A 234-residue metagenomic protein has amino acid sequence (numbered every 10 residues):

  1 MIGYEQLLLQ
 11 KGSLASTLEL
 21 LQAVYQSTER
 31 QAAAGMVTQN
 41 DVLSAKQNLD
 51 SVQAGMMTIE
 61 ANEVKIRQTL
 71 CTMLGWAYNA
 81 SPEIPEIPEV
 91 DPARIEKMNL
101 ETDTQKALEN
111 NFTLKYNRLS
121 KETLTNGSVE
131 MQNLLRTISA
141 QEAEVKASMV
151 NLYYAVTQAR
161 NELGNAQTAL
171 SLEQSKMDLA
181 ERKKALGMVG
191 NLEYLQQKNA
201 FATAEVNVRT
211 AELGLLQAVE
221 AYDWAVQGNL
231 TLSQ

Functional and structural regions predicted by a protein language model:
Q6-T58, N161-R209, D223-W224, L230: Charged, solvent-exposed structural "stalk/scaffold" segments of large extracytoplasmic/peripheral assemblies
K11, L18, Y25, A32 (+14 more regions): Leucine-rich amphipathic alpha-helices with coiled-coil/heptad-repeat character
S51, T58, N62-K65, T123-N126 (+6 more regions): Charged, amphipathic alpha-helical oligomerization/scaffolding segments
E60-T102, L114, V219-Q234: Short, solvent-exposed, mixed-charge loop/turn linkers that connect secondary-structure elements
I95-E144, S148, L152-A155, G190-E193: Small/polar-residue-enriched beta-strand and adjacent coil segments characteristic of outer-membrane beta-barrel
